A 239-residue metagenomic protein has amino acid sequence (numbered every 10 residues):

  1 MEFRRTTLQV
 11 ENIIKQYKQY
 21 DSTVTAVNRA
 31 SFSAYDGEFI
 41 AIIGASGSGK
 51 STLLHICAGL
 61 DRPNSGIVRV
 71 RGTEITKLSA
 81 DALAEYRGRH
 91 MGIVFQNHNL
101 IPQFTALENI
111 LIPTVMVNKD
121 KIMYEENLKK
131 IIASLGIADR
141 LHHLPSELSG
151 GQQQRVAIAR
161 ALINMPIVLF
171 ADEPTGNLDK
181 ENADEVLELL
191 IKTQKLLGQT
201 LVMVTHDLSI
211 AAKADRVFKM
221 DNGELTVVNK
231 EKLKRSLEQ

Functional and structural regions predicted by a protein language model:
M1-Q16, V227-Q239: ABC-family P-loop ATPase nucleotide-binding domain
T7-L8, I13-M220: ABC family nucleotide-binding domain
N164, G223, S236-L237: Extended alpha-helical regions
V217-N229: H-loop (His-switch) and adjacent beta-strand-loop-beta switch element of ABC-type ATPase nucleotide-binding domains
